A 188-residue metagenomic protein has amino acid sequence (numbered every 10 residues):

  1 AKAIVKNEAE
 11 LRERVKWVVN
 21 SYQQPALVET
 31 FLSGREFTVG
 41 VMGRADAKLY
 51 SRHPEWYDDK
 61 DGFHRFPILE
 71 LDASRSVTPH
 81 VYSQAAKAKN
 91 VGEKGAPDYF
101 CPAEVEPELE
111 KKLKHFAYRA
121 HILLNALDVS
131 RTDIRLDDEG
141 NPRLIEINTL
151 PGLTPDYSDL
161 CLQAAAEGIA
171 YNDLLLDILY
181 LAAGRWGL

Functional and structural regions predicted by a protein language model:
A1-I4: A conserved helix-loop-beta module that forms one wall/lid of the active-site cleft in ATP-utilizing catalytic domains
K6-H115, N141-R143: Phosphate-binding site of ATP-dependent enzymes
E104-L188: ATP-dependent carboxylate activation and anion-phosphoryl transfer catalytic cores that bind Mg-ATP to form
